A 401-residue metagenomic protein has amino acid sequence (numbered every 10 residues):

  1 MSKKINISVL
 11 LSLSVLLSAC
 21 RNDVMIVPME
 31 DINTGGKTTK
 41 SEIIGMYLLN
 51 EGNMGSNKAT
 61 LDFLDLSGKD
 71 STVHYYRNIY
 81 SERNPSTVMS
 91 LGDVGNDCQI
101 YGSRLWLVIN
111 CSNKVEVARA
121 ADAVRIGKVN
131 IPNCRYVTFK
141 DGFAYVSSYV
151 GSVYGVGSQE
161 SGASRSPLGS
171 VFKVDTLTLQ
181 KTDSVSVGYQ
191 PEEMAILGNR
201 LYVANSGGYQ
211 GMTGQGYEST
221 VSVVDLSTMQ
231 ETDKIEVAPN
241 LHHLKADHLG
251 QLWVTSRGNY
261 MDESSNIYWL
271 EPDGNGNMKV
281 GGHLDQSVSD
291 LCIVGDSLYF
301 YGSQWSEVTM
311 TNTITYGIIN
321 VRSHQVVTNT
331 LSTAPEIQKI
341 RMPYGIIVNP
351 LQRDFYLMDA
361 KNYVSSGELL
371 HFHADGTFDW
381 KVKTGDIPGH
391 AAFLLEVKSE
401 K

Functional and structural regions predicted by a protein language model:
M1-V9: Bacterial N-terminal signal peptides that target proteins for export
L16-A19: C-terminal motif of bacterial Sec signal peptides marking the signal peptidase cleavage site
R21-K401: Predominantly soluble domains enriched in secretory-pathway, periplasmic, or organellar proteins
